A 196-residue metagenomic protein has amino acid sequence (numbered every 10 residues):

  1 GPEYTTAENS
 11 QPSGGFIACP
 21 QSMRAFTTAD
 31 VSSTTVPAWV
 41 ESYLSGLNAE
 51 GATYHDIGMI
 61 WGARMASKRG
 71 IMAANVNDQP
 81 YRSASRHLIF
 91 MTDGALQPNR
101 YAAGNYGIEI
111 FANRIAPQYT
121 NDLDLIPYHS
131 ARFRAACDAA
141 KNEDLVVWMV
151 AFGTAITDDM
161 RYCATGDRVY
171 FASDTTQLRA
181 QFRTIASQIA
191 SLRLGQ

Functional and structural regions predicted by a protein language model:
G1-Q196: P/S/T/G-enriched low-complexity
